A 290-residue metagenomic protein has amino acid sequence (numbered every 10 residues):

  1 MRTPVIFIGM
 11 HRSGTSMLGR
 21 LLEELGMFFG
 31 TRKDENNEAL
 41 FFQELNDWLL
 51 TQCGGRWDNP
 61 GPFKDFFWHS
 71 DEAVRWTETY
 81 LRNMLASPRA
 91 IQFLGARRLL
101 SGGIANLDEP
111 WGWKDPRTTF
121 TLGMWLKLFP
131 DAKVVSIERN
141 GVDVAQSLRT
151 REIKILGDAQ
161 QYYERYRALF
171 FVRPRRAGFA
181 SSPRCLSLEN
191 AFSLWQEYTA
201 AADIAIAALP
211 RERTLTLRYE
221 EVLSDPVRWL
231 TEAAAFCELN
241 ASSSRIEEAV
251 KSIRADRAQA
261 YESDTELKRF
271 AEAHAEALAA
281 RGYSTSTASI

Functional and structural regions predicted by a protein language model:
M1-F93, S252-D256: PAPS-dependent sulfotransferase catalytic core
M1-P4, H11, E23, R149 (+4 more regions): PAPS-dependent sulfotransferases, especially Golgi type II membrane carbohydrate sulfotransferases
F7-G9, G112-K114, S136, T216-R218: Short beta-strand segments
S16-G19, T119-L122, V142-S147, L223-P226: Short catalytic/ligand-binding loop motif for oxyanion handling, primarily in non-cytosolic enzymes, centered on
Y80-M124: Glycine-rich phosphate-binding loop used to anchor ATP phosphates in small-molecule kinases, encompassing both
P110, A132, E212-T214: Short, conserved active-site loop motifs that form the nucleotide-linked donor/cofactor pocket
K114-P116, W125-R151: Conserved phosphate-donor/acceptor-positioning beta-strand/loop module used by diverse small-molecule
V142-P183: Extended hydrophobic/aromatic segments used for targeting, binding, or gating
